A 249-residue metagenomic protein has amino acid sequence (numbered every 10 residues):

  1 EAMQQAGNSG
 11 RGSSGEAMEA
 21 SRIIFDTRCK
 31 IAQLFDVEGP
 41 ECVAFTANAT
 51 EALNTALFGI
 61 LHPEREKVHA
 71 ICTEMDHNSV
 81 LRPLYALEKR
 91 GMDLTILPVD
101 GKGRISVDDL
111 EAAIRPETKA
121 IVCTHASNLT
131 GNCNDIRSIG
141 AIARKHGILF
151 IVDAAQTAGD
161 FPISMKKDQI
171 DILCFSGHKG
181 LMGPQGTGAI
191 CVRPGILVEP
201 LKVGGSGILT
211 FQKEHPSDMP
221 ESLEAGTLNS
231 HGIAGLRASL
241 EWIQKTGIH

Functional and structural regions predicted by a protein language model:
E1-H249: Pyridoxal 5′-phosphate
